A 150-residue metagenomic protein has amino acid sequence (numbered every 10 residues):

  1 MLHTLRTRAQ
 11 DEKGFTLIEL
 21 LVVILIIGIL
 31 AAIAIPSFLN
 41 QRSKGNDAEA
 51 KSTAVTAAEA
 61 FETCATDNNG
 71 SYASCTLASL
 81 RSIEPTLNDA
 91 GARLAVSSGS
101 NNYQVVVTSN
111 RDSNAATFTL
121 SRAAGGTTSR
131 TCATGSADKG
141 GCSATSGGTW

Functional and structural regions predicted by a protein language model:
M1, I35, I83: Glycine-rich, flexible loop/turn motifs
M1-F15: N-terminal leader/signal peptides at the extreme start of proteins
R8, S37-V55, N68: Aliphatic-rich helix starts adjacent to a transmembrane/signal segment
E12-F38: N-terminal single-pass transmembrane signal-anchor helix
E19, S43, T76: Solvent-exposed, flexible loop/coil residues
A32, N40-S43, E59, T63-T66: Regular, well-ordered alpha-helical segments
E59-W150: Periplasmic/extracellular, small/polar-rich flexible segments of pilin-like filament-forming proteins
